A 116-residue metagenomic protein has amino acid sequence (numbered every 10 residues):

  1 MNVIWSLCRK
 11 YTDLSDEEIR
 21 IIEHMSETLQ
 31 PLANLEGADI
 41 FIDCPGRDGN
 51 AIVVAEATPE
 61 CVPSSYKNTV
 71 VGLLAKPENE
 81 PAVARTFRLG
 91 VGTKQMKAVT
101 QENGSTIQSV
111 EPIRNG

Functional and structural regions predicted by a protein language model:
M1-D13: Signal-transmission linkers at sensory-effector interfaces
E18-I19, G72: A generic secondary-structure micro-motif detector that highlights 1-2 residue hydrophobic/ambivalent hotspots embedded
I19-A33: Short amphipathic alpha-helical segments
L29-M96: Structured interaction and signal-relay segments at domain junctions
I42, P112-I113: Hydrophobic beta-strand positions
T93, E102-P112: A short beta-strand signature within small-molecule sensing/ligand-binding domains used in signal transduction
A98-T100: Short, solvent-exposed loop/turn elements at beta->coil junctions and helix N-caps that rim active or binding pockets
